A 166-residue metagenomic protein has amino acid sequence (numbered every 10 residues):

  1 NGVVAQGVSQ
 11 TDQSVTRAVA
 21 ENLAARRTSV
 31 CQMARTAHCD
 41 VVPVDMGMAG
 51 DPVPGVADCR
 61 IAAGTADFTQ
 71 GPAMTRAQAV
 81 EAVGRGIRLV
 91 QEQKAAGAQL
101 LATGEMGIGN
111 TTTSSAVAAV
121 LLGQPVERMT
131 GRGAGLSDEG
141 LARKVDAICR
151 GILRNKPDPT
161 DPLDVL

Functional and structural regions predicted by a protein language model:
N1-L166: N-terminal loops that bind phosphate or other acidic moieties and the adjacent beta-alpha structural core
